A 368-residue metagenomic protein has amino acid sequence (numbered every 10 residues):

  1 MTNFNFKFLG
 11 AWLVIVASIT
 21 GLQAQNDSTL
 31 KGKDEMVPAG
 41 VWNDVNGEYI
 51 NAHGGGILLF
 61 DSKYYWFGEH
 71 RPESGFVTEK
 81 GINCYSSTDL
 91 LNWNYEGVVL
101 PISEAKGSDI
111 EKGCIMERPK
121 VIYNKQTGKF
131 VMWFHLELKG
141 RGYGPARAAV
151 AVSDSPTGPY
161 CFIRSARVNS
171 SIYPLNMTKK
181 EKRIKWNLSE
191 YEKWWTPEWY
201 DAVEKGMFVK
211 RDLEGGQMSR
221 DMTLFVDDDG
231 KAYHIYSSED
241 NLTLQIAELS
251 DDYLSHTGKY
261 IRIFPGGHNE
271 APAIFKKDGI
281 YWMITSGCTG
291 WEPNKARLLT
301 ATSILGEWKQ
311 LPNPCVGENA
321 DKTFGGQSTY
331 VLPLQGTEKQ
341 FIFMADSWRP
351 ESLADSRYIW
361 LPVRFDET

Functional and structural regions predicted by a protein language model:
M1-S28: Bacterial Sec-dependent N-terminal signal peptides
A24-T368: Carbohydrate-active catalytic/glycan-binding domains of CAZyme proteins, especially the secreted or lumenal ectodomains
